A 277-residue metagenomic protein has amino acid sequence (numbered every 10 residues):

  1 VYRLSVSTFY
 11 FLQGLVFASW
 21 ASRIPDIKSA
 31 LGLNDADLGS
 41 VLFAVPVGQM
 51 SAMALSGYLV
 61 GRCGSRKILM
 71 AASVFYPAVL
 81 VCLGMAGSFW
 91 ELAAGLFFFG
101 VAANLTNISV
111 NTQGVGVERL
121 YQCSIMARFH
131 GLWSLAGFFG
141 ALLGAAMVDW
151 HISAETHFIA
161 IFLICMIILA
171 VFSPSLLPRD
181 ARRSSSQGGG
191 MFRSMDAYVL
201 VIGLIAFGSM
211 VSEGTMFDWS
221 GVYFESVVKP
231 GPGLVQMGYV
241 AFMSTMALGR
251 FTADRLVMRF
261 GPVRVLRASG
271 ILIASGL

Functional and structural regions predicted by a protein language model:
V1-S29, F97-F98, D196-S212: Pair of pore-lining "gating" transmembrane helices in MFS-fold secondary transporters
A18, V45-A54, G137-F138, M243-A247 (+1 more regions): Residue-level signature of mid-helix packing/kink "hotspots" within the transmembrane helices of 12-pass Major
S22-A36, D218-L234: Short amphipathic helix-loop junctions that connect adjacent transmembrane helices in Major Facilitator Superfamily/SLC
S51-W90: Conserved MFS/SLC helix-loop-helix module at the cytosolic interface between two early adjacent transmembrane helices
A52-S65, V148, G249-P262: Helix-to-loop junctions at the C-terminal end of transmembrane segments in multipass secondary transporters
V79, W90-F98, G276: Paired small-residue
E91, R128-L177: Helix-loop-helix hairpin linking two adjacent transmembrane segments in secondary transporters
L96-L132: Cytoplasmic helix-loop-helix junction between adjacent transmembrane helices in 12-TM secondary transporters
